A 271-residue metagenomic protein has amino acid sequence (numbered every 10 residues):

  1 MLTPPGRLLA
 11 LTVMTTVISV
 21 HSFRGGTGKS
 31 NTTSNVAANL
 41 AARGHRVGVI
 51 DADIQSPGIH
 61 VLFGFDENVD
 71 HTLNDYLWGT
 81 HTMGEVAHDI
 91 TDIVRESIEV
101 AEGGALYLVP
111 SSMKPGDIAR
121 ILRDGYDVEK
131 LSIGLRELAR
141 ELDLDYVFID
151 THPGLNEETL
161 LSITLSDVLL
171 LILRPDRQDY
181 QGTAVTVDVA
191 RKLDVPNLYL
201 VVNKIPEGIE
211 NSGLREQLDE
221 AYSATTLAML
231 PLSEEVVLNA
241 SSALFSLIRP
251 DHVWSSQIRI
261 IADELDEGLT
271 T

Functional and structural regions predicted by a protein language model:
L2-L11, K192-T271: C-terminal lobe/tail of nucleotide-utilizing enzymes
V13-Q55: Walker A/P-loop phosphate-binding motif and the immediately C-terminal alpha-helix
A38-A42, V61, T164, D188: Short, well-ordered alpha-helices that flank and scaffold nucleotide-derived cofactor binding pockets
V47, Q55-L108: Phosphate-binding loop that captures ATP/GTP phosphates
Q55, K114, Q178: Conserved Rossmann-like nucleotide-cofactor binding loop
G58, G116-R120, V237-L238: A short acidic, helix-capping loop that chelates divalent metal ions and anchors anionic groups
G84-E85, V94-E96, E102-T151: Cytosolic-facing regulatory segments adjacent to core modules
E129-M229, L238: Conserved catalytic-core segment of NTP-binding enzymes
